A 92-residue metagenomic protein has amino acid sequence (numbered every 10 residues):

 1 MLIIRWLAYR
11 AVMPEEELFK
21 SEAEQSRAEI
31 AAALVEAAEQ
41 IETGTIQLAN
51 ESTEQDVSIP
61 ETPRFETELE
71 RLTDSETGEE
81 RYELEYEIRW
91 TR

Functional and structural regions predicted by a protein language model:
L2-A37, T43: Terminal, regulation- and interaction-focused segments at domain boundaries
I4, A8-Y9, P60, E83-W90: Intrinsic, low-complexity terminal and presequence regions
S21, E42-L72: Short, structured protein-protein interaction patches enriched in aromatics and acidic/basic residues, typified by
I30, V35-I41, T45-S52, E80-I88: Short, low-complexity, charged amphipathic interaction modules
A38, V57, E76-G78: Generic marker of residues within folded, mature protein domains
L69-R92: C-terminal edge-of-domain segments
